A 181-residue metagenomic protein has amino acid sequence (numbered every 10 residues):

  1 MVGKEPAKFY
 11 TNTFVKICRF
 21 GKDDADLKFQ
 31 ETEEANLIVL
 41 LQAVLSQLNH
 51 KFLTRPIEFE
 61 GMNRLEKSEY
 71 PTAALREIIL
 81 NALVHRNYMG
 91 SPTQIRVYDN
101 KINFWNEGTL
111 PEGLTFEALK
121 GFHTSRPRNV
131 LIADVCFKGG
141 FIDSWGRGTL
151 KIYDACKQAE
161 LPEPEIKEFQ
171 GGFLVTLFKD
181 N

Functional and structural regions predicted by a protein language model:
V2-A43, Y70-N181: Conserved beta-strand-loop-beta-strand hairpin that lines the nucleotide-binding pocket of ATP/GTP-utilizing enzymes
K22, A35-R64: Helix-hairpin-helix/helix-loop-helix acidic hairpins
N63-E66, P71: Phosphate-binding site recognition
